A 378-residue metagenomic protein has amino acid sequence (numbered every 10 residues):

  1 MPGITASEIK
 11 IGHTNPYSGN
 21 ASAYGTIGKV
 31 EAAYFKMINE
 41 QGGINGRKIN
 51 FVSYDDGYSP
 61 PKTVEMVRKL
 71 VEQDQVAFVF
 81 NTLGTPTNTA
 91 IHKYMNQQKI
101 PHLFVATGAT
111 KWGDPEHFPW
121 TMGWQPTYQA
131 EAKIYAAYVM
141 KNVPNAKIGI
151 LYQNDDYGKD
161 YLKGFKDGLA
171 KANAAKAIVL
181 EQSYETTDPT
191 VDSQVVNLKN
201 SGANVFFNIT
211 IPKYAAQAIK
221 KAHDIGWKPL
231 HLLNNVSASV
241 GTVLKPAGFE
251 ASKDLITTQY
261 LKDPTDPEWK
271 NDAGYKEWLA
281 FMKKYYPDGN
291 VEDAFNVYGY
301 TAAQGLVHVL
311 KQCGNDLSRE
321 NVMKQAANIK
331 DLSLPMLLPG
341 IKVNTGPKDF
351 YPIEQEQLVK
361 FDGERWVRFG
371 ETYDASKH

Functional and structural regions predicted by a protein language model:
M1-H13, E40-K48, M140-K147, D316: Immediate post-signal peptide segment of exported/extracytoplasmic ligand-binding proteins
M1-S7, G12-A32, Y54-P61, L83-G84 (+4 more regions): Extracytoplasmic "Venus flytrap"
A6, I11, K29-F51, A170-K176: Signal peptide-proximal N-terminal region of secreted/periplasmic/extracellular or secretory-lumen proteins
S22-K29, E40-D114, W124, S183-V191 (+1 more regions): Beta-alpha junction/loop-to-helix N-cap segments that form part of ligand/metal-binding clefts
K62-E65, T110-G113, F118-I225, E268-W269: Extracellular/periplasmic Venus flytrap/periplasmic-binding protein
L70-L83, L103-V105, K147-Y152, G202-P212 (+3 more regions): Periplasmic-binding protein-like
A222-G299, T372-K377: Extracellular/periplasmic periplasmic-binding protein-like sensory domains
K284, D288-N296, V307-W366: Segments of small-molecule ligand-sensing domains
